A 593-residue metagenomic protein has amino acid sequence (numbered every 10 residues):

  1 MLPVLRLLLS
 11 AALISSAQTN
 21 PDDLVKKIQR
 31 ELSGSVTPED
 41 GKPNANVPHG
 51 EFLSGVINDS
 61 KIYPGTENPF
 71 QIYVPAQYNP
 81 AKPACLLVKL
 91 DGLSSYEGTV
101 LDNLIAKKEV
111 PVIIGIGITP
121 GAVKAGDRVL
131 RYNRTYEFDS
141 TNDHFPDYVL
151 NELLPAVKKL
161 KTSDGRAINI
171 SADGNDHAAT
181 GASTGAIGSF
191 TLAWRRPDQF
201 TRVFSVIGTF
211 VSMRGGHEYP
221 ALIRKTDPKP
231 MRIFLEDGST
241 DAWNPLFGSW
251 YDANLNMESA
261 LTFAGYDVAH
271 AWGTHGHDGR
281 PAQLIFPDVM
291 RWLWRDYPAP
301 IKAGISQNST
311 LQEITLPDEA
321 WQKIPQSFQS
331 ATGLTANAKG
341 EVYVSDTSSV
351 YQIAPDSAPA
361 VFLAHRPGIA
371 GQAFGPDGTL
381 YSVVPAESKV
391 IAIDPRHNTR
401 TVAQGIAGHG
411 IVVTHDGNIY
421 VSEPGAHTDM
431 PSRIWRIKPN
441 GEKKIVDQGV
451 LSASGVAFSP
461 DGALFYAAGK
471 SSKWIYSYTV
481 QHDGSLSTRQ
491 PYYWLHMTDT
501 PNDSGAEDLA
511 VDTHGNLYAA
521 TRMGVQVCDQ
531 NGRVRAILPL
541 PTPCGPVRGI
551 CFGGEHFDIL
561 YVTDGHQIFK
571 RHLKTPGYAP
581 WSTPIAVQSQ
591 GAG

Functional and structural regions predicted by a protein language model:
Q18-A303: Non-catalytic cap/lid and distal C-terminal segments of serine-dependent acyl enzymes
I301-A320, E423, R433, L486 (+1 more regions): Blade/loop signatures of beta-propeller domains
A320-Q326, A358-A364, H397-A403, E442-Q448 (+2 more regions): A short beta-strand motif characteristic of beta-propeller blades
S327-E341, S345, H365-V384, K389 (+5 more regions): Beta-rich, blade/repeat-based domains predominating in secreted/periplasmic proteins but also intracellular
E341-A364: Beta-propeller domains
S349-Y351, K389-I391, R433-W435, W474-Y476 (+2 more regions): A short loop-to-beta-strand structural motif that recurs across blades of beta-propeller domains
Y478-S485, L573-P580: Short loop/turn segments immediately following beta-strands, especially the blade-tip and inter-blade linker loops
